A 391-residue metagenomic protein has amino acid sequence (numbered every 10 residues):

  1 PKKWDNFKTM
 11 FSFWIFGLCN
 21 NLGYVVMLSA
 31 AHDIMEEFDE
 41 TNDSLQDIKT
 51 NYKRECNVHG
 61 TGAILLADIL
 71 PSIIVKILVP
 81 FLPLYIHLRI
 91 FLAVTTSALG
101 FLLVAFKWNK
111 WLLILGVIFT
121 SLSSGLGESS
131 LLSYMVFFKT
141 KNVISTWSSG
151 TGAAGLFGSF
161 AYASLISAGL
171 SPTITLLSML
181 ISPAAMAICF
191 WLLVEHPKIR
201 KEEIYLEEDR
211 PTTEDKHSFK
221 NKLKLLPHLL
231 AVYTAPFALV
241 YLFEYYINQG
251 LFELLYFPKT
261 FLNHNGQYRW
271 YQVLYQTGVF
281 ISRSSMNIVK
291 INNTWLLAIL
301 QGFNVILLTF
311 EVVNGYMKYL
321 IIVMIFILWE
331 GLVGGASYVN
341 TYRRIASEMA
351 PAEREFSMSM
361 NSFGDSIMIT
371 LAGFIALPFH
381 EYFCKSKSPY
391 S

Functional and structural regions predicted by a protein language model:
P1-G23: Cytosolic juxtamembrane N-terminal segment immediately preceding the first transmembrane helix of multi-pass
N6, S29, D33-K53, N57-H59 (+5 more regions): Membrane-interfacial loop- and helix-cap regions that link adjacent transmembrane helices in polytopic membrane proteins
L65-D68, S72, K139-F190, Q272-V279 (+2 more regions): Glycine-rich segments within core transmembrane alpha-helices of 12-TM secondary carriers
I73-T95, L99-L103: Conserved MFS/SLC helix-loop-helix module at the cytosolic interface between two early adjacent transmembrane helices
V94, A98-F101, G116-V117, M186-A187 (+1 more regions): A generic transmembrane-helix signature of 12-TM secondary carrier transporters
F101, V117-V143, L251, V312 (+1 more regions): Intracellular juxtamembrane helix-capping segments at the cytosolic ends of symmetry-related transmembrane helices
S129-A154, N265, I321, M349-F363: Loop-to-transmembrane helix entry/capping segments in MFS-fold secondary transporters and related SLC/MFSD carriers
L332, A346-F383: A late C-terminal transmembrane helix in Major Facilitator Superfamily
